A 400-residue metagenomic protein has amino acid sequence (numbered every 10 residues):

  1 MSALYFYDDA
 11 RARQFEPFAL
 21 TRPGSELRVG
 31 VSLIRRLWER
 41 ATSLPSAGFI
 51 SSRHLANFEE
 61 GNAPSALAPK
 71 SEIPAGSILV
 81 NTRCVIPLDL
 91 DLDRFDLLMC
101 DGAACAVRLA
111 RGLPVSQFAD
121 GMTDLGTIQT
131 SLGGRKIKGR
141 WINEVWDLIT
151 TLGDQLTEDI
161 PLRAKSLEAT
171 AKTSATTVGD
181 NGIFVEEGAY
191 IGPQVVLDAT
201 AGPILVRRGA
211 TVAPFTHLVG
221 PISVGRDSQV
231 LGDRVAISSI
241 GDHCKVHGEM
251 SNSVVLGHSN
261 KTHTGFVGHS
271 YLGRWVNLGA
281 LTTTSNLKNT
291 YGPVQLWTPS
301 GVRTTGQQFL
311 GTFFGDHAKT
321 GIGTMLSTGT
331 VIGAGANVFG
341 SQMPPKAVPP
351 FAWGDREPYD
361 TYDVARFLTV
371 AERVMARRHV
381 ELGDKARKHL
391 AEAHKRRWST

Functional and structural regions predicted by a protein language model:
M1-A3, G112-D120, I149-T151, L167-A175 (+8 more regions): Phosphate-binding glycine-rich loops and adjacent basic patches that engage nucleotide phosphates, nucleic-acid
M1-G182, G188, P350-T400: Terminal amphipathic alpha-helical/low-complexity segments used for targeting or macromolecular assembly
R11-Q14, E26, V31, L231-R234 (+1 more regions): Glycine-rich hexapeptide-repeat left-handed beta-helix
P17, A47-G48, A175, N181 (+4 more regions): A generic short-segment signal for beta-strand/edge and adjacent turn/coil regions
R22, L97, D101, T157-E158 (+6 more regions): Hydrophobic alpha-helical segments
L167-G273, K288-N289, F313, V331: Extended beta-solenoid/beta-helix repeat architectures
